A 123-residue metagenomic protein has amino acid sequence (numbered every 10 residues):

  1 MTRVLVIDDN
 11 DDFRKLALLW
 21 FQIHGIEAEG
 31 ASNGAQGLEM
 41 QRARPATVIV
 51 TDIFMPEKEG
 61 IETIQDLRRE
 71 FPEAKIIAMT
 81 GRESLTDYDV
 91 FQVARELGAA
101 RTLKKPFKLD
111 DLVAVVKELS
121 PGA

Functional and structural regions predicted by a protein language model:
D11-E29, L97: Two-component/phosphorelay signaling modules centered on CheY-like receiver
S32-Q36, E59-T63: Acidic catalytic/metal-coordinating carboxylates
R42-R44, L67-A74, L97: Conserved phosphotransfer cores of two-component systems
D52: Active-site residues of response regulator receiver
M55: Receiver (REC) domain active-site loop signature in two-component systems and cognate sites in sensor histidine kinases
E62, E83-L103: Alpha4 helix (beta4-alpha4-beta5 surface) of REC/receiver domains from two-component response regulators
E73-T86: A short, hydrophobic beta-strand element within the central beta-sheet of small alpha/beta folds
K104-K117: C-terminal output helix
